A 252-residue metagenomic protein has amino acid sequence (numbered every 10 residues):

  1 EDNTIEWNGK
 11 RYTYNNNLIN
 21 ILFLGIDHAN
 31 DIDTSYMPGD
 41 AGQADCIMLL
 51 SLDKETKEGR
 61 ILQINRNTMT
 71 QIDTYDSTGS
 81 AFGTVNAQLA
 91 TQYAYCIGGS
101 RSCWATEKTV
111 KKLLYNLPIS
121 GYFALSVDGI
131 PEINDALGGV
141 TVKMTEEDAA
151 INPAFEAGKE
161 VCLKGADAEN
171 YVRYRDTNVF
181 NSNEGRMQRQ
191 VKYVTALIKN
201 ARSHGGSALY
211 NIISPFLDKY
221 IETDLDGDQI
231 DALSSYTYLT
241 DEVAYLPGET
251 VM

Functional and structural regions predicted by a protein language model:
E1-M252: Non-catalytic, solvent-exposed segments at the cell envelope interface
